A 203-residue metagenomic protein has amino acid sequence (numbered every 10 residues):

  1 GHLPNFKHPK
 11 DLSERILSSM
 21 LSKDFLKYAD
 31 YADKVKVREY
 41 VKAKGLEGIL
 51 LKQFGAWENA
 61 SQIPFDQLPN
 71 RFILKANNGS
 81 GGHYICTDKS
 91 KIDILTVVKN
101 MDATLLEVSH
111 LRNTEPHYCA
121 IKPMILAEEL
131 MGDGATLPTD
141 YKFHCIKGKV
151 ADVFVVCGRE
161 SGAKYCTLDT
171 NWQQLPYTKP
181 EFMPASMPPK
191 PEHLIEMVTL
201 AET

Functional and structural regions predicted by a protein language model:
G1-K10, D169-Q173: Extended, charge-rich helix/loop segments that form flexible, surface "patches" used to engage negatively charged
H8, L12-I94, N100-P116, M124: A conserved helix-loop-beta module that forms one wall/lid of the active-site cleft in ATP-utilizing catalytic domains
K23-A29, S186-K190, E202: Active-site rim elements
A32-D33, E192-E196: Soluble or luminal CAZymes and related metallo-dependent hydrolases
L68, L95-M183, K190, M197-T203: Phosphate-binding site of ATP-dependent enzymes
